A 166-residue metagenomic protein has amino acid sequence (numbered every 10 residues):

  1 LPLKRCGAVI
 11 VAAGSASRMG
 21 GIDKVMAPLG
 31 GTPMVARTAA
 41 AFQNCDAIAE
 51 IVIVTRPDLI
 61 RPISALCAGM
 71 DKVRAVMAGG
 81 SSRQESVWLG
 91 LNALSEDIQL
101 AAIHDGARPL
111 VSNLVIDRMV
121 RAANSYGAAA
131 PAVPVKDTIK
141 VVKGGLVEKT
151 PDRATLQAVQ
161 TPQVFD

Functional and structural regions predicted by a protein language model:
L1-K4, S81, L91, E96 (+1 more regions): Conserved alpha/beta core of the MobA/IspD/sugar-nucleotide pyrophosphorylase nucleotidyltransferase superfamily
P2-P57: N-terminal glycine-rich phosphate-binding loop and ensuing alpha1 helix
I10, V35, G90, H104-D105 (+2 more regions): Residue-level signal for inorganic ion chemistry
V11, L59, R83-V87: Conserved donor sugar-nucleotide recognition element shared by glycan-biosynthetic enzymes
D46-A75: Acidic donor-binding segment of Leloir-type glycosyltransferases
I48, I98, S125-A128: Short, high-confidence coil segments that cap the C-terminus of an alpha-helix and link into the following beta-strand
A68-L100: Short phosphate-binding loop-to-helix
L110-F165: Conserved core of the sugar-phosphate nucleotidyltransferase
